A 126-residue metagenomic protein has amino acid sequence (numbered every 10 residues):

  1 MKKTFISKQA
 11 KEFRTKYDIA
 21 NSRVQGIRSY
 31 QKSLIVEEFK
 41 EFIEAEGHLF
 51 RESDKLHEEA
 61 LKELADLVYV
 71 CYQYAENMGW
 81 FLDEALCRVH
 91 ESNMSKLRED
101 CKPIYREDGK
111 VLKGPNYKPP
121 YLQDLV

Functional and structural regions predicted by a protein language model:
M1-L64, V68-V126: Flexible "arm" and connector segments at domain edges
